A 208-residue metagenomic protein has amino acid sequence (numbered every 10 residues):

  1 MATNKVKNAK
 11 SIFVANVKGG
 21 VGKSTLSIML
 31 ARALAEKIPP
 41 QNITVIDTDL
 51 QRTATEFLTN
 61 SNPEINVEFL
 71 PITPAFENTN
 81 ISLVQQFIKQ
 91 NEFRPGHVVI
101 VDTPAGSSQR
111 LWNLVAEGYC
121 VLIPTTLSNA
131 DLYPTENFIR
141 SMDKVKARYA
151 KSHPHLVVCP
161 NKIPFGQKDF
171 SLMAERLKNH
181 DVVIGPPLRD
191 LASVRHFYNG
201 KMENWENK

Functional and structural regions predicted by a protein language model:
V6-V21, I28-V101, A105, Q109: P-loop/Walker-type NTP enzyme "switch/lid" segment
S24-M29, E136-I139, S171-A174: Short amphipathic alpha-helical segment that frequently serves as the phosphate-/nucleotide-binding helix
T44-V45, V101, I123, V158-P160: Structural beta-sheet core signal
P104-S107, L127-S128, P164-G166: Short beta->alpha connector loops
R110-N129: Inter-motif core of Ras-like GTPase G domains
T135-K151: Conserved C-terminal guanine-recognition region of P-loop GTPase G domains, centered on the G4
K162-Q167, A174-W205: Beta-strand-loop-alpha "switch" segments that mediate conformational coupling across diverse proteins
